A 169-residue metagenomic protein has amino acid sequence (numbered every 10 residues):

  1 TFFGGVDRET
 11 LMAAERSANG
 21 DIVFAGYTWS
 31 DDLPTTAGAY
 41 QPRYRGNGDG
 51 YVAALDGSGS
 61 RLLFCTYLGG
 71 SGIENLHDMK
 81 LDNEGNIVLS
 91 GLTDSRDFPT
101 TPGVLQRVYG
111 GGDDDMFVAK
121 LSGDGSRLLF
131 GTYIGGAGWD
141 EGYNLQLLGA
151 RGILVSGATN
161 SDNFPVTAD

Functional and structural regions predicted by a protein language model:
T1-D169: A sequence-level/structural motif corresponding to short, flexible coil/turn segments enriched in small polar residues
